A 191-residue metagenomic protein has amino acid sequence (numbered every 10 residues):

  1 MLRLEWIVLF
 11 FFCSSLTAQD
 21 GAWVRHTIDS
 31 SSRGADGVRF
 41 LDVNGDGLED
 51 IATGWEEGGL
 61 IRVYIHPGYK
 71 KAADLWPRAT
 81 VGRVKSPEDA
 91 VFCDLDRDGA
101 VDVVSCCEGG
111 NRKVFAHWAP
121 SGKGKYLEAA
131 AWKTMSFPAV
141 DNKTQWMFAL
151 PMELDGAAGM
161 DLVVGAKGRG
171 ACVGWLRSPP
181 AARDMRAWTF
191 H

Functional and structural regions predicted by a protein language model:
L2-L9: Sec-dependent signal peptide recognition, specifically the positively charged N-region followed immediately by
L9-F10, I51: Short, charged low-complexity linear motifs
L16-H191: Beta-propeller-forming repeat regions
